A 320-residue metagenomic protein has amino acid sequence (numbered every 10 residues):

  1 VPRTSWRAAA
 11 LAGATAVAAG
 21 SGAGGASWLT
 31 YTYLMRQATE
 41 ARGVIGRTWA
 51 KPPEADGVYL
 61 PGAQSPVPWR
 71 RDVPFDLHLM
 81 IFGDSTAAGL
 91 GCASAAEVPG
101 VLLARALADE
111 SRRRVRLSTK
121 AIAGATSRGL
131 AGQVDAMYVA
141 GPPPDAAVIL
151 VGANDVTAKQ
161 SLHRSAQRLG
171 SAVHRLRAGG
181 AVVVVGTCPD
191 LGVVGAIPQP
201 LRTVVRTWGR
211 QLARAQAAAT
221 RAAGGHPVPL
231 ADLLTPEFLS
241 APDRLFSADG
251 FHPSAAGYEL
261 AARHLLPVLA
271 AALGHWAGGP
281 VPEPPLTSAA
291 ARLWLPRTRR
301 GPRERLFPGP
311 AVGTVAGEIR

Functional and structural regions predicted by a protein language model:
V1-H78, G274-R320: N-terminal secretory targeting modules
H78-M80, A88-Q167, P308-G317: Conserved SGNH/GDSL esterase-like catalytic core that processes O-acyl groups on lipids and polysaccharides
A108-R113, R177, A222-G224: Short helix-capping segments at alpha-helix termini
T119-A121, T187, P229-D232: Residue-level recognition of beta-strand->loop/alpha-helix junctions
L150, G186-T187: Alpha/beta-hydrolase-fold catalytic nucleophile elbow
Q167, S171-R175, Q211-A218: Alpha-helical scaffolding segments of alpha/beta enzyme cores, especially the outer helices of TIM-barrel or partial
G179-A181: A short helix->loop->beta-strand "cap" motif at the edges of active sites that frequently abuts
G192-R320: Catalytic His-Asp segment of secreted/periplasmic serine-dependent ester chemistry enzymes
